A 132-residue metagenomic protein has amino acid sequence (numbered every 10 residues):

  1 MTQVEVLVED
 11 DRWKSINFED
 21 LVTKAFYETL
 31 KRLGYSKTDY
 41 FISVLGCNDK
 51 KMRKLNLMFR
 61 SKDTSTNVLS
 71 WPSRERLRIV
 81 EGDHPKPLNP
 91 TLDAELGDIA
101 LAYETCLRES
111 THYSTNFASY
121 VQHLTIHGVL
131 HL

Functional and structural regions predicted by a protein language model:
M1-Q122, L130: An acidic/histidine-cluster motif and surrounding catalytic segment that typifies divalent-metal-assisted enzyme active
